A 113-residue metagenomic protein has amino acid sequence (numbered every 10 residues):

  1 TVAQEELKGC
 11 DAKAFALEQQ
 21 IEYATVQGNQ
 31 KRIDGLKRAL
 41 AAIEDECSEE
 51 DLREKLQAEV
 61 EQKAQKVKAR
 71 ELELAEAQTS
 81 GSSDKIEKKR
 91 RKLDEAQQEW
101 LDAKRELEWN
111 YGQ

Functional and structural regions predicted by a protein language model:
V2-V26, Q30-Q113: C-terminal-biased regions
